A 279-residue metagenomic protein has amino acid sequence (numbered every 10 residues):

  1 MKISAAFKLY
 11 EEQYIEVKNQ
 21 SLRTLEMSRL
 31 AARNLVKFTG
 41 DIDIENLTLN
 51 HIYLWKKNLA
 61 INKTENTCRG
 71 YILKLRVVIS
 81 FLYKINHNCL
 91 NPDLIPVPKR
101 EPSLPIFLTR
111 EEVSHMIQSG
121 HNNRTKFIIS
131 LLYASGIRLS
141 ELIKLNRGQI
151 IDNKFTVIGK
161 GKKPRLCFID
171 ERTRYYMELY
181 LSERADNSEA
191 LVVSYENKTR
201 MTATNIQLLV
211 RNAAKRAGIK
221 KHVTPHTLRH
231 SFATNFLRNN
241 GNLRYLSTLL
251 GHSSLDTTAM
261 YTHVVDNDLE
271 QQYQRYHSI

Functional and structural regions predicted by a protein language model:
M1-I279: Conserved catalytic core of the tyrosine transesterase superfamily
